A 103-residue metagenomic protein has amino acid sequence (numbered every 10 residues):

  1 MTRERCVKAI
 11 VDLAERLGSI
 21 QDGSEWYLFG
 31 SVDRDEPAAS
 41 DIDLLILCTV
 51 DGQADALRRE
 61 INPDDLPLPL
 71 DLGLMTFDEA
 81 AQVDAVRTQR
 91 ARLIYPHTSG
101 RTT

Functional and structural regions predicted by a protein language model:
M1-L28, D33-A39, L47-T103: Catalytic core of pol beta-like nucleotidyltransferases
I42: Conserved protein kinase catalytic/activation segment
